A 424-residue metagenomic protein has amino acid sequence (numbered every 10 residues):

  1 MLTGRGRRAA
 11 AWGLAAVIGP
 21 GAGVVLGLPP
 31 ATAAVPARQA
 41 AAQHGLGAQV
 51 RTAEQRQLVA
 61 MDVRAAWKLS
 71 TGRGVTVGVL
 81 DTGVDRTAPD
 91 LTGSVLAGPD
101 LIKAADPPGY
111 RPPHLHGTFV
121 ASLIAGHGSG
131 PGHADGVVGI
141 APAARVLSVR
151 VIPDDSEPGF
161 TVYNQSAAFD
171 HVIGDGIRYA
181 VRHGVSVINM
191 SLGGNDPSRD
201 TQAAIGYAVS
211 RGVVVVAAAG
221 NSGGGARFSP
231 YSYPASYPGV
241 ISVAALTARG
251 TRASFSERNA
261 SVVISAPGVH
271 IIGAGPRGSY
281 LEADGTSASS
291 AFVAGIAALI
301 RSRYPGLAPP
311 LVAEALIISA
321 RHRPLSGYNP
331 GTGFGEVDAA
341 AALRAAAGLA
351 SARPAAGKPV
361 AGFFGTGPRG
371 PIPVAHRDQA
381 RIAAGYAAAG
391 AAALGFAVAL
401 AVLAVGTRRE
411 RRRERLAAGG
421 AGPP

Functional and structural regions predicted by a protein language model:
L2-G4, A9-G19, G23-V75, P89-D90: Protease zymogen maturation seam
A22-A40, A375-I382, L403-R412: C-terminal region of N-terminal signal peptides and the immediate post-cleavage residues of exported proteins
W67-V77, V84-A97, P108-S166, R258-S261 (+1 more regions): Subtilisin-like serine protease catalytic core
R73-T76, P142-L147, R182-I188, S210-V215 (+1 more regions): Loop/turn elements at helix/coil->beta-strand transitions in domains of secreted/extracellular proteins
V151, G268-E336: Hydrolase catalytic cores
D154-Y233, Y280: Substrate-binding/access-modulating region of protease and related hydrolase catalytic domains
G159, A218-V240, A244-S261, G273-G285 (+1 more regions): Active-site-adjacent substrate-recognition loops and nearby beta-strands within hydrolase catalytic domains
P305-L403, R415-P424: C-terminal subdomain of the subtilisin-like protease fold in secreted/lumenal serine endopeptidases
